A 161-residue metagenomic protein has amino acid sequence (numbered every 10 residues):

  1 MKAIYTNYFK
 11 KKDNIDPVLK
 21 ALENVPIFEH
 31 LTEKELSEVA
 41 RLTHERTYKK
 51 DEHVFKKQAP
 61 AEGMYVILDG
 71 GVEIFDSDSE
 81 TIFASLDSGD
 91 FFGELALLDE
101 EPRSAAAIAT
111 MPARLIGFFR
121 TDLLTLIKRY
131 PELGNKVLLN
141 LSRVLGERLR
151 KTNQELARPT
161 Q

Functional and structural regions predicted by a protein language model:
M1-Q161: Cytosolic regulatory regions built on CNB/CRP/Popeye-like sensor folds
